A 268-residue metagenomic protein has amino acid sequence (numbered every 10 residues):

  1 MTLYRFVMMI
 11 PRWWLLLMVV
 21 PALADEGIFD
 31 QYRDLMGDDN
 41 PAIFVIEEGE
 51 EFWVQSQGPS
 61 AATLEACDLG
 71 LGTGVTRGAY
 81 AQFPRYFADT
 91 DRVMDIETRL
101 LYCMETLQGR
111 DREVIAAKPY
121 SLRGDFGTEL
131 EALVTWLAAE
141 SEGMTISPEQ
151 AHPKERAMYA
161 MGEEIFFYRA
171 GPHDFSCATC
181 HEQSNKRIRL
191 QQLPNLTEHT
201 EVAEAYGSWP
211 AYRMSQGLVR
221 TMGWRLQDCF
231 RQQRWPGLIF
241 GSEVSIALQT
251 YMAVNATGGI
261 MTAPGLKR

Functional and structural regions predicted by a protein language model:
R5-L16: Sec-dependent signal peptide recognition, specifically the positively charged N-region followed immediately by
V19-P21: N-terminal signal peptide c-region/cleavage motif recognized by signal peptidases
D25-F44, V54-A132, A139-G143, P148 (+1 more regions): Electron-transfer interface patches adjacent to heme c in soluble/periplasmic c-type cytochromes and di-/multiheme
F44-V45, A157: An amphipathic alpha-helix/helix-turn recognition signal
M144-M161: Solvent-exposed, charged amphipathic helical/linker segments at domain boundaries
